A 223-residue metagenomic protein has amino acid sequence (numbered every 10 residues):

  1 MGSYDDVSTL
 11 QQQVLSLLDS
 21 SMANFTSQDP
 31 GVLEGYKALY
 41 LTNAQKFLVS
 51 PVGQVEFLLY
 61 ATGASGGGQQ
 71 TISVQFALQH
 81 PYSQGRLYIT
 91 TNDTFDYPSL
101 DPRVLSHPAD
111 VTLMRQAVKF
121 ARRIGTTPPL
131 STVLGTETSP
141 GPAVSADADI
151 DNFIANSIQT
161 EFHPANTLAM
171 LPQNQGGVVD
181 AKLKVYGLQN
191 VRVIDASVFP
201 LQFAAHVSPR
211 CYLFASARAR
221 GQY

Functional and structural regions predicted by a protein language model:
G2-A204, P209-R210, R218-Y223: FAD-dependent oxidoreductase catalytic-site/capping-region signature
